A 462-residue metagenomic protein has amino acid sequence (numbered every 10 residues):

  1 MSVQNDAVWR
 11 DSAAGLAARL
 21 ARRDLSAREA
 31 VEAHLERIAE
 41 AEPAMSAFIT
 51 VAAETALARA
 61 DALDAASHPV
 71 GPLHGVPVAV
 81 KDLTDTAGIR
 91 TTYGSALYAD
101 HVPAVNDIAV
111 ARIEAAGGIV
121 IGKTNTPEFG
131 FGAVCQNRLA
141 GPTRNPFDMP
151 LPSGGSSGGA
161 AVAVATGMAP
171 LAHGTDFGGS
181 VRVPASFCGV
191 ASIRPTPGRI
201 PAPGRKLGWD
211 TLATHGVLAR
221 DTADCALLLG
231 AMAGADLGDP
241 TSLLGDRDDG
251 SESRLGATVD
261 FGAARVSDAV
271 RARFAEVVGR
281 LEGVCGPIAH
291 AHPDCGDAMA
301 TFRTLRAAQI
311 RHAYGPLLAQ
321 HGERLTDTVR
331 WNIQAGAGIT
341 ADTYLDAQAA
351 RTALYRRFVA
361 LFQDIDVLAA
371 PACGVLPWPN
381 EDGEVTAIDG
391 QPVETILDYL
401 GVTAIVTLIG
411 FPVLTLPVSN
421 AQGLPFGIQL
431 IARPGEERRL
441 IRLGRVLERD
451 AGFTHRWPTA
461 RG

Functional and structural regions predicted by a protein language model:
S2-F177, A360: Gly/Ser-rich catalytic/binding loops embedded in alpha/beta enzyme cores
W9, G75, A87, T214 (+4 more regions): Gly/Ser-rich, acidic/histidine-flanked active-site/gating loops
A27-E32, D61-A65, D268-A291, G315-Q320 (+1 more regions): Acyltransferase
P69, L73-Y93, G250-R254, T258 (+4 more regions): Short helix-loop capping/hinge segments that flank enzyme active sites or metal/cofactor-binding pockets
A96, D100, T143, D346 (+1 more regions): Short, surface-exposed loop/helix-turn segments at secondary-structure junctions that function as lids/hinges flanking
V105-L229, T407-L408, P412-N420, L424-Q429: Short glycine/serine-rich loop segments
R194-A272, A451-R461: A short helix-breaking turn/cap at a secondary-structure junction
V359-A360, V393-L416: Small-aliphatic-rich amphipathic alpha-helix that forms the alpha element of a beta-alpha
